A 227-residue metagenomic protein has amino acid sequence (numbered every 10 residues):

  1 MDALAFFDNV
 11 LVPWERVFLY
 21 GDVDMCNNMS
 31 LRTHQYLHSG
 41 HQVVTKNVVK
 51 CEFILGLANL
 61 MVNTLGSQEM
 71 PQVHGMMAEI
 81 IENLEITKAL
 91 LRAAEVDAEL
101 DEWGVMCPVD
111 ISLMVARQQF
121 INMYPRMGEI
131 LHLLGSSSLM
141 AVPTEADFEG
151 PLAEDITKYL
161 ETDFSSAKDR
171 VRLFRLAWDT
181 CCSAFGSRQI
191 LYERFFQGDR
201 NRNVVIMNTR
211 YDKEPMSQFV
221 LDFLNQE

Functional and structural regions predicted by a protein language model:
M1-L84: Glycine-rich beta->alpha junctions and the first turn(s) of the following alpha-helix
C26, C51, C107, C181-C182: Generic recognition of cysteine residues
S30-H34, E85-I86, L100-G104, P143-K158: Short amphipathic alpha-helical patches
K50-R126: Long, well-ordered mid-to-C-terminal structural blocks that present hydrophobic/aromatic surfaces
I111-E227: Alpha-helix capping/hinge segments and adjacent helical runs
